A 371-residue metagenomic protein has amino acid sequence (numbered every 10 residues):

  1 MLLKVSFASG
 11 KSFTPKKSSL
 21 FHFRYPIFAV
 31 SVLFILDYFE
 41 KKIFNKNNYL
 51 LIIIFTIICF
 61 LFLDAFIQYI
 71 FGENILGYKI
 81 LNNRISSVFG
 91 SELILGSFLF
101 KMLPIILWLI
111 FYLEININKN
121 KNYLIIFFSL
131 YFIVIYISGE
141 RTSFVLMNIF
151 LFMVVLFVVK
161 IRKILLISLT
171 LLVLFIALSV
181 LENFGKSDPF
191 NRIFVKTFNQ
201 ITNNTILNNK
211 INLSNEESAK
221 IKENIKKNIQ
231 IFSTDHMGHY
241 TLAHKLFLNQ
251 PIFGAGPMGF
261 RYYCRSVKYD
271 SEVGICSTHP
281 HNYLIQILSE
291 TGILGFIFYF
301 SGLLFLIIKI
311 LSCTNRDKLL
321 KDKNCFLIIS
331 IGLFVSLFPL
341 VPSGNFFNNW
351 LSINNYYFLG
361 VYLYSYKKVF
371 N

Functional and structural regions predicted by a protein language model:
M1-I27, F39-N47, D64-L93, Y136 (+1 more regions): Interfacial transmembrane-helix termini
V5-A8, K41, Q68-K79, L113-N116 (+5 more regions): Perimembrane helix-loop junctions in membrane proteins
I27-F34, K46-I80, F89-I161, L166-L181 (+4 more regions): Alpha-helical transmembrane segments of multi-pass inner-membrane proteins
L63, I67, V158-K227, T241-N249 (+1 more regions): A membrane-periplasm/extracellular boundary helix in multi-pass inner-membrane enzymes that assemble envelope glycans
Y123, F127, T278, N282 (+2 more regions): Loop-to-helix entry and N-terminal half of a specific, functionally important transmembrane alpha helix in multi-pass
L151-F152, G302-F305, F326-N371: Transmembrane alpha-helices of multi-pass inner-membrane enzymes
V155-F157, I161-L165, E290-V335: Hydrophobic transmembrane alpha-helices and their immediate junctions
A219-T291: Long extracytoplasmic/lumenal interhelical loops at the membrane interface of multi-pass membrane proteins
